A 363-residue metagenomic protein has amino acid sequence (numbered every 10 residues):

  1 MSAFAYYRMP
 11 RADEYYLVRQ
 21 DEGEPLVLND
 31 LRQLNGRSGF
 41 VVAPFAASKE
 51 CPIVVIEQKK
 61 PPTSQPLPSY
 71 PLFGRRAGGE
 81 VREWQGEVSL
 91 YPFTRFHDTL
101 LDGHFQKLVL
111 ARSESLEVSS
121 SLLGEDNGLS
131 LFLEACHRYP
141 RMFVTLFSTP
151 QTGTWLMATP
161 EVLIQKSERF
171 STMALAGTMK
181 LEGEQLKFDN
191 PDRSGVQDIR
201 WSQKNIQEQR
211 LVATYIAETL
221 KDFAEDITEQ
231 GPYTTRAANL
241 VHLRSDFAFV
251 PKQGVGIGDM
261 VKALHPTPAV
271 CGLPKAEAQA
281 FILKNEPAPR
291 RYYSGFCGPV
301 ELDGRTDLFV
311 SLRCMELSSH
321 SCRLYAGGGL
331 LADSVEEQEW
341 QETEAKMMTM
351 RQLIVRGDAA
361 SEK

Functional and structural regions predicted by a protein language model:
M1-E14, G74-L131: Terminal domain-start leader segments
M1-Q33, R37-K49: An N-terminal JmjN-like helical accessory module and its immediate linker preceding a catalytic domain
S2-A12, V18, S119-Q207, G304-G327: An anion-binding catalytic pocket shared by soluble metabolic enzymes
L34-R37, F45-P71: Active-site metal-coordination/substrate-binding segment of hydrolases, especially metallo-dependent peptidases
P61-E87, Y91-F93, S113-S121, M173 (+2 more regions): Contiguous alpha-helical scaffold segments within structured protein domains that host functional hotspots
L108, F143-S148, R290-G298: A short glycine-rich, hydrophobically flanked beta-strand micro-motif that places a catalytic Asp/Glu for divalent metal
T149-T154, I216-A217, P232-L240, F296-P299 (+1 more regions): A glycine-rich phosphate-binding loop feature that marks nucleotide/adenosyl-phosphate handling sites
P251-E362: Conserved hydrophobic core element of enzyme catalytic domains
